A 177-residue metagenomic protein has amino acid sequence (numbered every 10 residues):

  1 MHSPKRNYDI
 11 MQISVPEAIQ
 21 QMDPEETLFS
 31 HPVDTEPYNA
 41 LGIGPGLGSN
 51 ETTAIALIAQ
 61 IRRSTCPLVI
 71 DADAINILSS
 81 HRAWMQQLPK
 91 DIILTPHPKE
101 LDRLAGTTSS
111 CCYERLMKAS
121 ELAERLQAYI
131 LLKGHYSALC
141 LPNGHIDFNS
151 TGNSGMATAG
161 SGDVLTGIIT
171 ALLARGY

Functional and structural regions predicted by a protein language model:
H2-T151: Glycine-rich phosphate/dinucleotide-binding loop and adjoining beta-alpha-beta core of small-molecule
R103, G155-Y177: Short, small-residue alpha-helix embedded
